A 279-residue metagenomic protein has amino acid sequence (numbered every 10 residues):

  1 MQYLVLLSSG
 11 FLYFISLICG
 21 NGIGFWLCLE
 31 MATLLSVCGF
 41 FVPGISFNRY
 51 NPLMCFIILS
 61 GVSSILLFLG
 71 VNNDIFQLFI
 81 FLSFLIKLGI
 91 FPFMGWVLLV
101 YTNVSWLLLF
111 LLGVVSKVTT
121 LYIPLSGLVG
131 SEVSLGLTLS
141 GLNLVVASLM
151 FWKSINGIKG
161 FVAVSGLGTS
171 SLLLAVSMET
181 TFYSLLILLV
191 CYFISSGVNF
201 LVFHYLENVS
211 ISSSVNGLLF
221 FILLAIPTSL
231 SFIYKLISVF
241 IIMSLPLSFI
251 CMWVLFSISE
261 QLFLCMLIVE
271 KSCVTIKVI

Functional and structural regions predicted by a protein language model:
M1-I279: Core, highly hydrophobic multi-pass alpha-helical transmembrane subunits of bioenergetic inner membranes
